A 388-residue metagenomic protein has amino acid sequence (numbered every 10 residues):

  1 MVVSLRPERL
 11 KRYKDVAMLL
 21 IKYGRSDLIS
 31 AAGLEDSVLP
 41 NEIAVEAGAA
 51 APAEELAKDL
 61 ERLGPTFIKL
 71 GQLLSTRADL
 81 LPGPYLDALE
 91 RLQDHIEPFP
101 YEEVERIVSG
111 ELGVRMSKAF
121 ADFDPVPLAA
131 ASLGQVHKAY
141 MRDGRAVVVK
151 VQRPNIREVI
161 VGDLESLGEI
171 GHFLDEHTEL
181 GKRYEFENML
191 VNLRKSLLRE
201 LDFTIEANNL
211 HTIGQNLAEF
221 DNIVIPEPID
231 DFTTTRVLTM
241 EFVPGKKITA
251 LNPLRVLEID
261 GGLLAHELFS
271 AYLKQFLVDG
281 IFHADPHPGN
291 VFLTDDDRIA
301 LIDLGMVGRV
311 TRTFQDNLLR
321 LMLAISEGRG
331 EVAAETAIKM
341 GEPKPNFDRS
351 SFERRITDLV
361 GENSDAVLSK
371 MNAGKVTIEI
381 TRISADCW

Functional and structural regions predicted by a protein language model:
M1-Q135, V161-F186: N-terminal accessory/targeting segments that precede structured cores
A44-E46, A50-A51, R77, T234 (+2 more regions): Helix-rich C-lobe and terminal helical cap/extension of kinase-like folds
E90-V126, A207-A218, R255-K274, K375 (+2 more regions): A short, contiguous, amphipathic alpha-helix enriched in charged residues
K138, R145-R153: Glycine-rich ATP phosphate-binding loop
A139-Y140, P286: Conserved beta3 strand of the Hanks-type protein kinase catalytic N-lobe
V161-L164, G168-G171, G181, E187-A218 (+1 more regions): Conserved structural core of kinase catalytic domains
I281-P288: Catalytic-loop of the protein kinase fold
G289-L293: Hydrophobic residue at the +6 position relative to the catalytic HRD Asp in the kinase catalytic loop
